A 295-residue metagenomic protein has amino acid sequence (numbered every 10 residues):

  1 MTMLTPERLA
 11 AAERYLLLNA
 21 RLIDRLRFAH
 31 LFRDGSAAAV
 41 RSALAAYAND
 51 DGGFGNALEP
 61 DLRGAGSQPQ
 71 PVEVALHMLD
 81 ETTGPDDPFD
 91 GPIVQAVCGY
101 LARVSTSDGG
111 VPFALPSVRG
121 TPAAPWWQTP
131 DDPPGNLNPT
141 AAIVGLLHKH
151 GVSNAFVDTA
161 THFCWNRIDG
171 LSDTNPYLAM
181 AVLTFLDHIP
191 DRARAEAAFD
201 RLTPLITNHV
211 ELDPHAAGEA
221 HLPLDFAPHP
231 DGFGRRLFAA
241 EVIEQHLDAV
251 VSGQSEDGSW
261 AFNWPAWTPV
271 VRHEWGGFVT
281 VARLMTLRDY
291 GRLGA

Functional and structural regions predicted by a protein language model:
M1-A295: Preference for long, amphipathic alpha-helical scaffolds in soluble/luminal domains and all-alpha bundles
